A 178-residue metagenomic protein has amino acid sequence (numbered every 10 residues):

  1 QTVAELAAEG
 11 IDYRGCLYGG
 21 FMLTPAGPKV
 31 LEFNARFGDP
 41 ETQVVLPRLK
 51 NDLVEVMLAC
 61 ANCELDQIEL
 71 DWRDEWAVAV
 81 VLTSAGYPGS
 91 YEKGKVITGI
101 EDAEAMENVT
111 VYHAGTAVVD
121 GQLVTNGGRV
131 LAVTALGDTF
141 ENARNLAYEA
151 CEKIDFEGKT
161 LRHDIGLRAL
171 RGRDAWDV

Functional and structural regions predicted by a protein language model:
Q1-Y18, N34-N108: Active-site "cap" helix and flanking loop/linker of ATP-utilizing ligase/carboxylase catalytic domains
R14, A26, R73, V124-N126: Short coil/turn motifs at beta-sheet boundaries
G19-L23, P28-F37, G115: Short beta-strand elements
G20-M22, V81, T98, T110-G115 (+2 more regions): Residues in well-ordered beta-strands of folded domains
A26, G38-P40, T83-Y87, T116 (+2 more regions): Generic structural motif
K93-A132: Generic long, charged, amphipathic alpha-helical segments
A117-D120, V124-V178: Generic C-terminus detector
